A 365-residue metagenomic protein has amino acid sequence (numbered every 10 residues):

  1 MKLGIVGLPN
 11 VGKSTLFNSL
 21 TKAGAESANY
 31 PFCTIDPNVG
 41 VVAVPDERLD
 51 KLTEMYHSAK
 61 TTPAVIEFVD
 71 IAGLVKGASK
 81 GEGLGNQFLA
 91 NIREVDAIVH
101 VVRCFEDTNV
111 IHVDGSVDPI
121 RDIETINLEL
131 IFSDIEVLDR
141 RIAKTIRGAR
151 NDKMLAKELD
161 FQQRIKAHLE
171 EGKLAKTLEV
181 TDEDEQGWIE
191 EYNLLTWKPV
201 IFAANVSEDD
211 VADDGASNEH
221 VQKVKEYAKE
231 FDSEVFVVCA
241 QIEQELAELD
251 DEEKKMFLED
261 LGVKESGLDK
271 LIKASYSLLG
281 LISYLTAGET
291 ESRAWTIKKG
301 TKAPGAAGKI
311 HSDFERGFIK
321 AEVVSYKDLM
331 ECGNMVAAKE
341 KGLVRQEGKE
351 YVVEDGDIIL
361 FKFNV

Functional and structural regions predicted by a protein language model:
M1-I111, N127-E129, D139-R140: Conserved G1/Walker A P-loop phosphate-binding module
K2-V6, F17, K144-V352, I359 (+1 more regions): C-terminal-of-GTPase-core extension/linker across diverse P-loop GTPases
P9, I131-D134, N193: Flexible interhelical turns and helix-capping residues at alpha-helix boundaries within structured domains
S14, P31, E67, F105 (+5 more regions): Generic signal for short, ordered secondary-structure residues within or immediately flanking folded domains
A23-P31, N38-G40, R48-K51, K80 (+10 more regions): Glycine-rich, flexible loop/turn motifs
F32, D46-L49, T62-F68, E82-D96 (+9 more regions): Amphipathic alpha-helical transducer elements in NTP-driven molecular machines
G40-P45, A72-E82, R93-L155, H168-D182 (+2 more regions): Conserved Switch II/interswitch segment of TRAFAC-class P-loop GTPases
